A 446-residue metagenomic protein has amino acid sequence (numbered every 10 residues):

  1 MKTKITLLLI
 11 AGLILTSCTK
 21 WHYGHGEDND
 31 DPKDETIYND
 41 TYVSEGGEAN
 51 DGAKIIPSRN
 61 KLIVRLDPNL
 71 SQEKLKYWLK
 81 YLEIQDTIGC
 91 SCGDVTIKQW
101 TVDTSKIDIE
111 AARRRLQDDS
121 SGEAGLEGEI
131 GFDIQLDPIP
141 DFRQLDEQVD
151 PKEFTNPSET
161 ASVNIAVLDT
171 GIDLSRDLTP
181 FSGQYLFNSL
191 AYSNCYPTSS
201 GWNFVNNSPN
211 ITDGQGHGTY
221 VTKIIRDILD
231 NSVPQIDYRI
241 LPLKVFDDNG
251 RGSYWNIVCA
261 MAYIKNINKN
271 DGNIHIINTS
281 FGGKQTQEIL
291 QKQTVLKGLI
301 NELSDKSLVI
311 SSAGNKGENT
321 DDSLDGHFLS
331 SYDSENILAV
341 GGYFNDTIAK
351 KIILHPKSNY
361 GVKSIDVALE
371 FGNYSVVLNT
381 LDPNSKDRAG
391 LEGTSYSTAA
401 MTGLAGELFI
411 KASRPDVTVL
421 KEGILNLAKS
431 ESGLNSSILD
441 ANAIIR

Functional and structural regions predicted by a protein language model:
K2-L8: Sec-dependent signal peptide recognition, specifically the positively charged N-region followed immediately by
L8-N50: Bacterial Sec-dependent N-terminal signal peptides
I88-T101, I107-Q184, L190: Protease zymogen maturation seam
Q135, G171-D173, G282-K284, G314-E318 (+2 more regions): Catalytic metal-binding/acid-base residues of hydrolase active sites
V149-R239, N256-C259, Y263-I276, S280-G283 (+5 more regions): Active-site core segment of subtilase-fold serine proteases
F154-A161, K223, S232-P234, R251-N278 (+5 more regions): Mature extracellular/periplasmic domains of secretome proteins
D169, H327-I410, R414: Extracellular S/T/G-rich loop segment that most often corresponds to the catalytic His/Ser-adjacent loop
D271-F281, Q293, N336-A339, I410-R446: C-terminal subdomain of the subtilisin-like protease fold in secreted/lumenal serine endopeptidases
